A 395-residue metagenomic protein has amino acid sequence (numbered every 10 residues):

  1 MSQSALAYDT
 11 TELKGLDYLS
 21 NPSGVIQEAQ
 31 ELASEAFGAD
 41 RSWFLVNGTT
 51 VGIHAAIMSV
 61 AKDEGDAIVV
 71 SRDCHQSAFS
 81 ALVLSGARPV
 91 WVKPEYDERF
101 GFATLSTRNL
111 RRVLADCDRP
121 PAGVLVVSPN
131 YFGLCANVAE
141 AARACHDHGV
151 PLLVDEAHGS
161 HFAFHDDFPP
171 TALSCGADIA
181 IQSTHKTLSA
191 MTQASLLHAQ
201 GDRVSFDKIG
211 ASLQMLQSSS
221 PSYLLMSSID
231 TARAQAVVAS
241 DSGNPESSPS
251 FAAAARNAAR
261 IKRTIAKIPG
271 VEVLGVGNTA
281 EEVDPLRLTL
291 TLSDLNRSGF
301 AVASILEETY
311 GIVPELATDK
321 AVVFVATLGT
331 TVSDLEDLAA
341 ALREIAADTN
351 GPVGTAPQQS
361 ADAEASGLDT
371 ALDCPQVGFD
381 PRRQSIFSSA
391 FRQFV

Functional and structural regions predicted by a protein language model:
M1-Q3: Transition-metal
A5-V51, D73: Conserved N-terminal alpha-helix of the aminotransferase class I/II PLP-enzyme fold
L16, W43-L45, V124-V127, T289 (+1 more regions): Short glycine-rich or small-residue beta-strand-to-loop segments that form or flank ligand, phosphate, metal/Fe-S
N21, A36-A39, T49-G275: Conserved PLP-enzyme active-site core in the AAT-like
Q27-E28, D207, F300: A generic alpha-helix surface/boundary motif
S34-A36, G176, G210, I386-V395: Short, hydrophobic/aliphatic alpha-helical segments
R260-V395: Conserved C-terminal alpha-helix-loop-beta "cap" of PLP-dependent enzymes that closes/shapes the active-site mouth
